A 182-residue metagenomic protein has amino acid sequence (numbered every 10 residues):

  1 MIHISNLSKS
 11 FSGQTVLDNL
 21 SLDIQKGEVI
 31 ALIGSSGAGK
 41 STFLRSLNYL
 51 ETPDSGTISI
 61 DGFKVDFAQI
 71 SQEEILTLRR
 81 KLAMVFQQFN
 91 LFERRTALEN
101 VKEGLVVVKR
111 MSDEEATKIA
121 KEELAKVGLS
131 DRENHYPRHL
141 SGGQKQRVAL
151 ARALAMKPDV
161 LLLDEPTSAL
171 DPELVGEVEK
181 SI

Functional and structural regions predicted by a protein language model:
N48: Helix-to-loop junction immediately C-terminal to a conserved catalytic motif
G56-F67: Conserved ABC transporter NBD signature motif
V65-A83: ABC ATPase NBD coupling module
Y136-L140, Q144: Conserved ABC ATPase signature
A155-D159: A short, proline-enriched helix->beta-strand linker immediately N-terminal to the Walker B motif in ABC-type P-loop
L161-D164: Catalytic Walker B motif of ABC-type/P-loop ATPase nucleotide-binding domains
